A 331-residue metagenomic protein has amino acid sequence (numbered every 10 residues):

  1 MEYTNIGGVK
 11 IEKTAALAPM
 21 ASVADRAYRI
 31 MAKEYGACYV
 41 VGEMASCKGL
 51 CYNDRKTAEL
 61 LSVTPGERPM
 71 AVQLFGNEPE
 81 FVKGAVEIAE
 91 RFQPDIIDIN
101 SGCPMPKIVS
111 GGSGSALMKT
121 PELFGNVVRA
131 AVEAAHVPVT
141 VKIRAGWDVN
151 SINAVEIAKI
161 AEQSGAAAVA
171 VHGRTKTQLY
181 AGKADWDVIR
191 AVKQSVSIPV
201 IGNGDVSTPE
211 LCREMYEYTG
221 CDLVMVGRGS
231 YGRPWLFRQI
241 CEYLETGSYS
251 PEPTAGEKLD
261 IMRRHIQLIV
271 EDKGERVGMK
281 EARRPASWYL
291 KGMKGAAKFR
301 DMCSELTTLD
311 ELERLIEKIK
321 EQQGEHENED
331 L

Functional and structural regions predicted by a protein language model:
M1-L331: Flavin-dependent oxidoreductase catalytic cores
